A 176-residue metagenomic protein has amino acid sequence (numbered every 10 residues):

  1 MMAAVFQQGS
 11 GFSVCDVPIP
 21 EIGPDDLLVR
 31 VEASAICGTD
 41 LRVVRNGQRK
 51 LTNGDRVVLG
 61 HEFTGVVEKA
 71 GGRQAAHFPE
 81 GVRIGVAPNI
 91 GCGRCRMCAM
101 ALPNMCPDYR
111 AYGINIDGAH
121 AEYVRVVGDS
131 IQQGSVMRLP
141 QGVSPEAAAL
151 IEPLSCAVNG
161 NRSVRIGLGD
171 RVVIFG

Functional and structural regions predicted by a protein language model:
M1, V82, G169-D170: Nucleotide donor/acceptor-binding cores
A3-E21, G38-K69, G85-V86, P103-I114: N-terminal glycine-rich cofactor-binding segment
G11, A35-C37, G91, D129-Q132: Active-site/binding-pocket entry motifs
S13, G23, E80, A119-H120: A generic structural signal for well-ordered coil/turn residues at beta-strand boundaries that shape enzyme active-site
P20-S34, Q48-R96, M137-P140: Glycine-rich beta-strand-centered segment in the early N-terminal region that forms part of a ligand/cofactor-binding
R94-V173: NAD(P)H dinucleotide-binding glycine-rich loop of Rossmann-like/cofactor-binding domains, especially the beta1-alpha1
G176: Conserved S-adenosyl-L-methionine
